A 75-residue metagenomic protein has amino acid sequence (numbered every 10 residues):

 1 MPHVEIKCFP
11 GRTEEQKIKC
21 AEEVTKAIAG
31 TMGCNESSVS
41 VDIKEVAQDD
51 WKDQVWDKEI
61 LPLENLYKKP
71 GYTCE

Functional and structural regions predicted by a protein language model:
P2-E75: A domain-level signal for the structural core that forms small-molecule/cofactor-binding pockets and catalytic centers
